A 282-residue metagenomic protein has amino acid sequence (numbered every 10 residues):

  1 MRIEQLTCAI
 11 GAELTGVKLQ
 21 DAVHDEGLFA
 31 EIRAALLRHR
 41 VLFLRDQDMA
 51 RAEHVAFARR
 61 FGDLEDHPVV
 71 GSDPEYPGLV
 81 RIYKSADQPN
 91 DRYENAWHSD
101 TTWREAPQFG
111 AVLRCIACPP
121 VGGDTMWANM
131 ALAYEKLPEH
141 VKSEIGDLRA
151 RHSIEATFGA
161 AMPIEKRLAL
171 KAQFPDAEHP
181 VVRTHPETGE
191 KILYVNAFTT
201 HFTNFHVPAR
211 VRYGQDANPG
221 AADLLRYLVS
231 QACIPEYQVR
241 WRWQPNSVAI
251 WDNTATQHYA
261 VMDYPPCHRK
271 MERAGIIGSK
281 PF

Functional and structural regions predicted by a protein language model:
M1-V248, N253-F282: Non-heme Fe(II) oxygenase catalytic core, chiefly the N-lobe of the double-stranded beta-helix
